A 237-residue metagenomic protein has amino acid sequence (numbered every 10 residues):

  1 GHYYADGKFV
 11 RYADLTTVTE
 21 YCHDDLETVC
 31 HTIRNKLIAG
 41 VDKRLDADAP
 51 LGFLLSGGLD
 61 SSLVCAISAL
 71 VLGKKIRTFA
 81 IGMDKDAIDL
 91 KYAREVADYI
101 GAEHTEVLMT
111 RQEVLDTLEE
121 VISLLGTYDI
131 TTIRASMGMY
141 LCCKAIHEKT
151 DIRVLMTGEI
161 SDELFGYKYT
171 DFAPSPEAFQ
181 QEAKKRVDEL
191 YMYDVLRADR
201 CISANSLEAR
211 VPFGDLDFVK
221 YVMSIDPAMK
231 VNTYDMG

Functional and structural regions predicted by a protein language model:
G1-E27: N-terminal segments that mediate ammonia production and transfer in glutamine-dependent amidotransferase systems
T17-G237: ATP-dependent adenylate-handling active sites, centered on carboxylate activation for C-N bond formation
